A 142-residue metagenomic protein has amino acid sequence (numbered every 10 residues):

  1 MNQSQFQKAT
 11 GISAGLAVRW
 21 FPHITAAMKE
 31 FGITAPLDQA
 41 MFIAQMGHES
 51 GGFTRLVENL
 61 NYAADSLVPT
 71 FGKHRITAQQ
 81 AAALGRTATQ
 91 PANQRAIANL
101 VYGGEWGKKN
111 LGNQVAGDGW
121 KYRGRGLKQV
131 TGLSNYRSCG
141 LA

Functional and structural regions predicted by a protein language model:
N2-R19, H23, G47-A142: Peptidoglycan-targeting cell-wall enzymes and recognition modules
I24-K29: Amphipathic, Lys/Arg- and hydrophobic-enriched alpha-helical face
E30-A35, G52: Metal- and O2-centered redox machinery and metal/ROS homeostasis
A35-A44: Alpha-helical scaffolds flanking conserved acidic
